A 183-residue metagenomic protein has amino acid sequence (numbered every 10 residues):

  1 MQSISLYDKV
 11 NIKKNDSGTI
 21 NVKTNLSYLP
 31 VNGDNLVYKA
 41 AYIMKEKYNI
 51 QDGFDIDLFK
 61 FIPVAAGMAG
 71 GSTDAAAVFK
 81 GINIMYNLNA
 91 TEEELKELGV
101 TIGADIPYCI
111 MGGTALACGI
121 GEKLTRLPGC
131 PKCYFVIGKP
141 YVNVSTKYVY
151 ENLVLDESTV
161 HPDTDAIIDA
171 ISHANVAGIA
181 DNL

Functional and structural regions predicted by a protein language model:
M1-A66, N83-E93, C130-P131, K139-V142: ATP-binding N-lobe of GHMP and related small-molecule kinases
Q2-S3, V100-T101, P107-I110, R126-P131: Solvent-exposed alpha-helices and their adjacent loops that cap or buttress functional pockets in soluble metabolic
G18-P30, V78, A174-L183: Short, basic/glycine-rich phosphate-binding loops at helix/coil junctions that contact nucleotide phosphates
N21-V22, M68, T146-E151: Short, charged, solvent-exposed linker or helix-capping segments at domain edges/interfaces that act as flexible hinges
L36-K39, L98, N182: Amphipathic alpha-helical interaction/coupling elements
I50-G121: Gly/Ser-rich oxyanion-binding loop with an adjacent helix/lid that shapes the negatively charged ligand pocket
M111, L116-L183: Conserved, helical-rich catalytic subdomain that frames metal- and/or nucleotide-binding sites in enzyme alpha/beta
